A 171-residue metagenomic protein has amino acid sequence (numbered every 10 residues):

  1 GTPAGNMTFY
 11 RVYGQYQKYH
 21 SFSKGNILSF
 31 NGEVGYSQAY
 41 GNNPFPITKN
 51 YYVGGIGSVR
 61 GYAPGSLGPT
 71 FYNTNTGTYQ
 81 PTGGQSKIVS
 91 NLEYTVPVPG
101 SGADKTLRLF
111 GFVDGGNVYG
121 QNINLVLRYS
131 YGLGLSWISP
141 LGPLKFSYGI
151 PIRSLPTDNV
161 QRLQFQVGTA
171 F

Functional and structural regions predicted by a protein language model:
G1-G102, T106, Y119-Q121, T157 (+1 more regions): C-terminal outer-membrane beta-barrel translocator/porin domains of Gram-negative envelope proteins and their
K18-H20, Y94-V96, W137-S139, I150 (+1 more regions): Residue-level signature of outer-membrane beta-barrel architecture
F30-G32, L92, L109-V113, L135 (+2 more regions): Membrane-embedded beta-strand positions of outer-membrane beta-barrel proteins
P99, G116-G120, G142, I152-R153: Short Gly/Pro-enriched loop/turn and capping motifs at secondary-structure junctions
T106-L109, D114-G116, S139, A170: Flexible, small/polar- and glycine-enriched "cap/hinge" segments at structural transition points
G116-S130: Outer-membrane beta-barrel transmembrane domain signature
L127-L144, Y148-G149, S154: Membrane-interface anchoring segments and C-terminal beta-barrel signals
L135-S139, V160-F171: Outer-membrane beta-barrel "beta-signal"
